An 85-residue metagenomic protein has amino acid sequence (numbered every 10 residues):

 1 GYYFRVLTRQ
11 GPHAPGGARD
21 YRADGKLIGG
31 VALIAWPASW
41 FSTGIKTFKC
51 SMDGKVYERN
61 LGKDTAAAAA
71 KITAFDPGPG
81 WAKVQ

Functional and structural regions predicted by a protein language model:
G1-A68, I72: Low-complexity, acidic interaction segments enriched in glycine
T65-Q85: Non-transmembrane domains of secretory- and envelope-associated proteins
